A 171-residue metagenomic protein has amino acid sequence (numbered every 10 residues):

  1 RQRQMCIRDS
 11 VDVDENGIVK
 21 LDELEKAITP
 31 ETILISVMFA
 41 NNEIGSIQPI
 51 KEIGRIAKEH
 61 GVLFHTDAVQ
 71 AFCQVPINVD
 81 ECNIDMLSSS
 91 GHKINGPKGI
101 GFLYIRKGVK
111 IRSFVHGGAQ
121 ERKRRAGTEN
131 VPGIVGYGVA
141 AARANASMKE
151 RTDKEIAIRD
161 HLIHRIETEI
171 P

Functional and structural regions predicted by a protein language model:
R1-Q4, R8-P171: Pyridoxal 5′-phosphate
